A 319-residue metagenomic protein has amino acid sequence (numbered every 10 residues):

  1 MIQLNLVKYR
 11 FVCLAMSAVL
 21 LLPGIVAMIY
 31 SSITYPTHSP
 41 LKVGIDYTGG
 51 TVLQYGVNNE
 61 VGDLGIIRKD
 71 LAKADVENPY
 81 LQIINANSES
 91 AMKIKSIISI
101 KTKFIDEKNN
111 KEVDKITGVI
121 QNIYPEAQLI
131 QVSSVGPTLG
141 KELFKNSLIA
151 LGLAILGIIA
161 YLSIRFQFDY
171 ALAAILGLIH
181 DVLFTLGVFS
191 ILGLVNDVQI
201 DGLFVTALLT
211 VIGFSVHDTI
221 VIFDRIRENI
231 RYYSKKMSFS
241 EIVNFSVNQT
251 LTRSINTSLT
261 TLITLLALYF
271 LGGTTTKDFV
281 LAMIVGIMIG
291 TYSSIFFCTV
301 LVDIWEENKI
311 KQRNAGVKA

Functional and structural regions predicted by a protein language model:
M1-A319: A structural signal for conserved, well-ordered secondary-structure elements that form binding/interaction cores
